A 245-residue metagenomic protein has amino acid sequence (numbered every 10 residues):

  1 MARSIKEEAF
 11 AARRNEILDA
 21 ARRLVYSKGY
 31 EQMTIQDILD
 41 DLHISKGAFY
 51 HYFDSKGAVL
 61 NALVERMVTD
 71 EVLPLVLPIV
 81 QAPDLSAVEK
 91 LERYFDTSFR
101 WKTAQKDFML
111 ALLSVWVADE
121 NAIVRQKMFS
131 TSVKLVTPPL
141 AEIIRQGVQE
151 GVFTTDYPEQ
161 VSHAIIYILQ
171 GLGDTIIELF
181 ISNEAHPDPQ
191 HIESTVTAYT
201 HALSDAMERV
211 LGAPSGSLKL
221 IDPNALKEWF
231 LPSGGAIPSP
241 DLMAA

Functional and structural regions predicted by a protein language model:
F10, V64-V68, R125-T137, I166 (+2 more regions): Amphipathic, non-transmembrane alpha-helical scaffold segments
E16, L24-R66: Helix-turn-helix
A20, L24, T97, W101 (+1 more regions): Amphipathic alpha-helical interface segments
A62, L77-D107, E159-I165, T200: Hydrophobic alpha-helical connector segments
I79, D96-T103, A111-D119, V148 (+1 more regions): Helix-loop "lid/cap" segments that line or gate small-molecule binding pockets
T103, D107-A141, Q149-V152, E159-S162 (+1 more regions): Short secondary-structure transition hinges
K134-E150, I168, D174-A245: C-terminal peripheral helix-coil segments that are non-catalytic and often amphipathic
